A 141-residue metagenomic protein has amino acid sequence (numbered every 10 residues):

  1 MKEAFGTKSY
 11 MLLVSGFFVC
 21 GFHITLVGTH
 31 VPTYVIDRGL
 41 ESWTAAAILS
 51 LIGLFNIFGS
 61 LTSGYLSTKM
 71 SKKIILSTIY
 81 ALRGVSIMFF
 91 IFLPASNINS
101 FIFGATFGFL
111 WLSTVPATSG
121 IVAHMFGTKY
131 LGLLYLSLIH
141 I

Functional and structural regions predicted by a protein language model:
K2-T7, F92-P94: Helix-boundary and loop/linker segments of multi-pass membrane transporters
K8-S60: Extracytoplasmic gate region of multi-pass secondary transporters
M11, A47, I74-A81, Y130-S137: Signature of the 12-TM Major Facilitator Superfamily
L40-E41, M70-K72, G127: A helix-boundary/kink motif common to multi-pass secondary transporters, especially Major Facilitator Superfamily
I52-N56, K69-I121: C-terminal transmembrane helical hairpin of 12-TM major facilitator-type secondary transporters
V122-L131: Paired intracellular helix-loop junctions of major facilitator superfamily
I139-I141: Conserved small/polar residues in nucleotide/adenosyl-binding loops
